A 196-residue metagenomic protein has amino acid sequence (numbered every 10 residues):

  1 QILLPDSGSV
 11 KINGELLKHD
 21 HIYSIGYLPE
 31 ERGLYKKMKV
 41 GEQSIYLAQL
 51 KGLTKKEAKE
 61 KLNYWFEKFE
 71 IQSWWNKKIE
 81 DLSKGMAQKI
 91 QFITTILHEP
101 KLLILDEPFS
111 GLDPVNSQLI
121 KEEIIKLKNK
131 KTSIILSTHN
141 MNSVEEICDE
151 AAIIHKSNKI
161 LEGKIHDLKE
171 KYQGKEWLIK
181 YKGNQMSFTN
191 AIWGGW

Functional and structural regions predicted by a protein language model:
G8-H21: Conserved ABC transporter NBD signature motif
I45, Q49, E57-W74: Conserved ABC ATPase "signature" region
K78-L82: Conserved ABC ATPase signature
F92: Hydrophobic anchor residue at the start of the ABC signature
L97-K101: A short, proline-enriched helix->beta-strand linker immediately N-terminal to the Walker B motif in ABC-type P-loop
L103-E107: Catalytic Walker B motif of ABC-type/P-loop ATPase nucleotide-binding domains
K121-W196: ABC transporter nucleotide-binding domain
